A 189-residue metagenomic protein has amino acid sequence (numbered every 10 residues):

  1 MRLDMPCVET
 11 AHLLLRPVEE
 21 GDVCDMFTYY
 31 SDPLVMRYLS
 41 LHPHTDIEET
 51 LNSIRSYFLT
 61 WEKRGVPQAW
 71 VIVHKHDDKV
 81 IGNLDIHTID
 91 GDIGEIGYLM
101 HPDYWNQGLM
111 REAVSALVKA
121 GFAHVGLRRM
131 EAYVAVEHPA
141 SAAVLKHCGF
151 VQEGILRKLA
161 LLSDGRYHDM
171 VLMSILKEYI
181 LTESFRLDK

Functional and structural regions predicted by a protein language model:
M1-D25, Y29-M36, V71-K189: Acyl-donor (CoA/ACP) binding surface of acyl/acetyltransferases
Y30, L39, W61-E62: Hydrophobic residues in alpha-helical segments
L34-S56, Q68: Conserved GNAT-fold acetyl-CoA-binding loop/helix
E49, R55-F58, M170, I175: Juxtamembrane helix-loop transition sites at the ends of transmembrane segments in multi-pass membrane proteins
Y57-V71: A short helix-loop-beta-strand connector motif used in the catalytic cores of GNAT acetyltransferases and, in some
